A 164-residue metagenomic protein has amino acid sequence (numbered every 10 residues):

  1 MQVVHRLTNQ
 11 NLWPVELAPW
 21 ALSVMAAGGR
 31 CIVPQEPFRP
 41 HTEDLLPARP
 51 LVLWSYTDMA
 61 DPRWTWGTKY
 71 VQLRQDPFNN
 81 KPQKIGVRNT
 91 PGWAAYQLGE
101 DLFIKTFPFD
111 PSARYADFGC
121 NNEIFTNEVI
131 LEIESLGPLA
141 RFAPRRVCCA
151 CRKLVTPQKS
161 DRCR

Functional and structural regions predicted by a protein language model:
M1-V3, C148: Hydrophobic core residues within well-ordered beta-strands of beta-rich domains
H5-N11, T156: Asparagine-centered strand-capping/turn motif at beta-strand->loop junctions
Q10-A18, L22-V147: A contiguous, surface-exposed recognition patch within enzymatic or periplasmic domains that forms
P19, K159-S160: Short amphipathic alpha-helical leader/targeting segments
R145-K159: Short, hydrophobic/aromatic-enriched beta-strand segments in well-ordered soluble domains
R162-R164: Short, compositionally biased
